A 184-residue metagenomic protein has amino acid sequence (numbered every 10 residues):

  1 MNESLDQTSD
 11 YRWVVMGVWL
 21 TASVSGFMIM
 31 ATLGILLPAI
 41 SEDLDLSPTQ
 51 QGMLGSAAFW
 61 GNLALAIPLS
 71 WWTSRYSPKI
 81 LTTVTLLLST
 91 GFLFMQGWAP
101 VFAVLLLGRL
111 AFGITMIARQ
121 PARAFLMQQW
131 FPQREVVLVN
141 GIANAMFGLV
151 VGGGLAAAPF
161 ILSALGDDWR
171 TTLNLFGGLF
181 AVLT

Functional and structural regions predicted by a protein language model:
V14-P48: Extracytoplasmic
F27, A31, G113-P121, G152: Small-residue-rich segments within alpha-helical transmembrane domains of MFS-like 12-TM solute carriers
A31, F59-I67, G152: Residue-level signature of mid-helix packing/kink "hotspots" within the transmembrane helices of 12-pass Major
D45, S77, W98-A103, G166: Helix-breaking motifs and short loop linkers at transmembrane-helix boundaries and internal kinks in secondary membrane
A64-P100: Conserved MFS/SLC helix-loop-helix module at the cytosolic interface between two early adjacent transmembrane helices
F92, A103-A111: Paired small-residue
G108-M146: Cytoplasmic helix-loop-helix junction between adjacent transmembrane helices in 12-TM secondary transporters
A143-T184: Helix-loop-helix hairpin linking two adjacent transmembrane segments in secondary transporters
